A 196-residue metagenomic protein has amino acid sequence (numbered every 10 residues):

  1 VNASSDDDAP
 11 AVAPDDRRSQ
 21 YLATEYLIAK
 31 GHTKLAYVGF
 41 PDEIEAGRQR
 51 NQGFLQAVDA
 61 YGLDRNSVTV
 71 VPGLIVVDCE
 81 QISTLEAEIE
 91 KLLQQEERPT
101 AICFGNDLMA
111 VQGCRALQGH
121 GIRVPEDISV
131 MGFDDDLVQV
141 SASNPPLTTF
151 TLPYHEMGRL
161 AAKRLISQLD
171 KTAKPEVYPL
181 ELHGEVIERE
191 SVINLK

Functional and structural regions predicted by a protein language model:
A3-K196: Bacterial carbohydrate/catabolite-sensing allosteric modules
